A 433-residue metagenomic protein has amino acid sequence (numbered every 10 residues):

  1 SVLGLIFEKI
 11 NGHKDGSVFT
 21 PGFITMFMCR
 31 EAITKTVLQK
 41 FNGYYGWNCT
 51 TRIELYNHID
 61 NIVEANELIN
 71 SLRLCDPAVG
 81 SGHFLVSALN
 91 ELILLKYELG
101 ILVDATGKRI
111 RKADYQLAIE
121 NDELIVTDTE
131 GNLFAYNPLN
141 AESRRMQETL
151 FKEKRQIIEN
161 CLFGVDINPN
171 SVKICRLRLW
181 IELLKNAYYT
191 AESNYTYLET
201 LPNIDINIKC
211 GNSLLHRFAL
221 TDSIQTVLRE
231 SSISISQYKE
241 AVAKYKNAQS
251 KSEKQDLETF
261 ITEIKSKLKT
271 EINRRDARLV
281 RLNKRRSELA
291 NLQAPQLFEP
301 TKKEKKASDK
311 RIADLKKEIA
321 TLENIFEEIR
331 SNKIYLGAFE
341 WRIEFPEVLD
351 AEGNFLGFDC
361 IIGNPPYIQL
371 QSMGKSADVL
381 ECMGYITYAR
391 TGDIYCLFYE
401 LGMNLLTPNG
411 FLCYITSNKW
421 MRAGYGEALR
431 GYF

Functional and structural regions predicted by a protein language model:
S1-I157, S171, P365, Q369 (+3 more regions): Class I S-adenosyl-L-methionine
V2-E8, F134-N137, K152, K317-E323 (+2 more regions): Short amphipathic alpha-helical segments, especially helix-boundary/capping motifs
V18, G22, I334-Y335, T387-Y395: Short acidic-aromatic active-site loops that bind/stabilize oxyanions
G46-L72, E142-E159, Y188-T196, T200 (+2 more regions): Flexible, glycine/threonine-enriched loop-and-boundary segments that flank and lead into catalytic domains of large
W47-N57, A105-E120, E199-L201, K209 (+4 more regions): Charge-rich, acidic-biased intrinsically disordered regions
V86, I93, P169-A241, Y245-A248 (+1 more regions): Signature of N6-adenine DNA methyltransferases within the class I
G164-V165: Conserved SAM-binding motif I beta-strand of class I
R217-I343, D350-C360, S372: Basic, amphipathic N-terminal segments
